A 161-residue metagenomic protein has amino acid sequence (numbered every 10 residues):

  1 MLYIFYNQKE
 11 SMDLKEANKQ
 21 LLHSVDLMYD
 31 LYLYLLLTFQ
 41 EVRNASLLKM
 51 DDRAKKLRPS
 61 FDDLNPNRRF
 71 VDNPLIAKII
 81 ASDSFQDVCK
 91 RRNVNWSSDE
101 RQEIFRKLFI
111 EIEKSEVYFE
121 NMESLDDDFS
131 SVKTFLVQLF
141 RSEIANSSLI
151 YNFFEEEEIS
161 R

Functional and structural regions predicted by a protein language model:
M1-R161: Class I Rossmann-like S-adenosyl-L-methionine
